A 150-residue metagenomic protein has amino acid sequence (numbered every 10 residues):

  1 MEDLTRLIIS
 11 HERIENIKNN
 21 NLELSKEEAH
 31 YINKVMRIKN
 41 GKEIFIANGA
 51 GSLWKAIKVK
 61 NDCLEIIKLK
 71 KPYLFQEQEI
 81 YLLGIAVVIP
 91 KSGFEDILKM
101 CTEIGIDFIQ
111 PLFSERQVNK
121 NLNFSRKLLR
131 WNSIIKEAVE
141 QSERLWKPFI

Functional and structural regions predicted by a protein language model:
M1-F75: N-terminal positively charged helical leader segments and presequences
Q76-I150: RNA substrate-binding interface of SAM-dependent RNA methyltransferases
